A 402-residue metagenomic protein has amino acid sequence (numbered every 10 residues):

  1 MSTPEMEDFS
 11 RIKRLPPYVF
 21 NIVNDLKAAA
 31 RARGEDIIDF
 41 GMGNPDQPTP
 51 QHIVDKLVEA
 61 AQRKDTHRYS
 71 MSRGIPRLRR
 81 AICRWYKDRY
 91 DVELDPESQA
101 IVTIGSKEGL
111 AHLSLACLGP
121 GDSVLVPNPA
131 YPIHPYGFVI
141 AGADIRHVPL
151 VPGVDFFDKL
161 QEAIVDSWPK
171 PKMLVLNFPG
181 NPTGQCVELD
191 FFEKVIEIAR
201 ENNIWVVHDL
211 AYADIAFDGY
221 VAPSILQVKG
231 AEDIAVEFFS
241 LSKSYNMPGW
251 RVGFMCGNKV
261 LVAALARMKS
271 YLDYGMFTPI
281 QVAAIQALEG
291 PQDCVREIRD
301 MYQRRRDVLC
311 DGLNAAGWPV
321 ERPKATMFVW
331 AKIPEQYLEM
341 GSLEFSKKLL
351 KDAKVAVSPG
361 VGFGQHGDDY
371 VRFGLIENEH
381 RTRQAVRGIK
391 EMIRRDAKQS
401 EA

Functional and structural regions predicted by a protein language model:
M1-D8, K13-Y18, D25, A29-I38 (+3 more regions): PLP-dependent class I/II
G41-N44, E59-R79, D88-R89: A glycine-/small-polar-enriched, mobile loop at the entrance of the PLP active site in fold-type I
